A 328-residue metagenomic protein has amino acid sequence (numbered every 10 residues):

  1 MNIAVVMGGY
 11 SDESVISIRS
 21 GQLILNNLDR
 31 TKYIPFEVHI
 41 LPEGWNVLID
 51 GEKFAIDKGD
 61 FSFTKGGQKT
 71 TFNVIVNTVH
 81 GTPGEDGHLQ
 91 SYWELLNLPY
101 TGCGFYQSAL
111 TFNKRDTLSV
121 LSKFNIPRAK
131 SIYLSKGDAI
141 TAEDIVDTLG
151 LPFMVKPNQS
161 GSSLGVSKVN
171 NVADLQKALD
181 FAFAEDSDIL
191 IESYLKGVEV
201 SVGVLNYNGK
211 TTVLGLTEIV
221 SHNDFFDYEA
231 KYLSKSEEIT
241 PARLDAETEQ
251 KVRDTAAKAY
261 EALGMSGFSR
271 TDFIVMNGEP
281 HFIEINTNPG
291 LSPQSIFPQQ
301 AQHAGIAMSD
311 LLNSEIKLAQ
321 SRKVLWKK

Functional and structural regions predicted by a protein language model:
M1, N125, A246-K328: ATP-dependent carboxylate activation and anion-phosphoryl transfer catalytic cores that bind Mg-ATP to form
M1-M7, S11, R19, L110-K196: Active-site nucleotide/adenylate-binding loops and adjacent lid/helix of ATP-dependent enzymes
M1-Y106, L110-F112, D116, S135-E143 (+1 more regions): ATP-binding N-terminal substructure of ATP-dependent carboxylate-amine bond-forming enzymes
Q22-L23, D180, A257: Solvent-exposed alpha-helix faces
P35, P99-Y100, R128, F153 (+1 more regions): Hydrophobic beta-strand scaffold residues
E52-I56, S119-S122, D147-L149, V172 (+2 more regions): Short, hinge-like loop/turn segments at secondary-structure boundaries
N170-K251, V275, E279-H281: Phosphate-binding site of ATP-dependent enzymes
